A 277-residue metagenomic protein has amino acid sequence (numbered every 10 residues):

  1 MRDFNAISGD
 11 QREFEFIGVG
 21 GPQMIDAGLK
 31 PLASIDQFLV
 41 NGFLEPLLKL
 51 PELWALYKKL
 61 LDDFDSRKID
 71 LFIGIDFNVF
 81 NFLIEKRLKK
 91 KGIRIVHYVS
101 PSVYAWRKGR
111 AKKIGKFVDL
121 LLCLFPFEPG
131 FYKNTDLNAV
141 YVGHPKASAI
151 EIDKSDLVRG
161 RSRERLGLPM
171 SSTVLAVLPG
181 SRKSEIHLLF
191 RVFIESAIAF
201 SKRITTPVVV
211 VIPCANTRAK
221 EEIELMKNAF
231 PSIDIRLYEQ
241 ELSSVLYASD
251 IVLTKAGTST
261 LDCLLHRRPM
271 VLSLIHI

Functional and structural regions predicted by a protein language model:
M1, E164-T217: Active-site donor-nucleotide binding/catalytic segment of nucleotide-sugar enzymes
M1-R163, L178-E185, T217: Active-site and donor-binding regions of nucleotide-sugar-utilizing enzymes
I223-Q240: Nucleotide-activated donor-binding/catalytic signature segment of Leloir-type glycosyltransferases, i.e., the conserved
I235-A248, V252: Donor nucleotide-activated moiety binding/catalytic core segment of transferases that use nucleotide-activated donors
Y247-T260, R268-V271: Acidic donor-binding loop of glycosyltransferase active sites
I275-I277: Conserved small/polar residues in nucleotide/adenosyl-binding loops
